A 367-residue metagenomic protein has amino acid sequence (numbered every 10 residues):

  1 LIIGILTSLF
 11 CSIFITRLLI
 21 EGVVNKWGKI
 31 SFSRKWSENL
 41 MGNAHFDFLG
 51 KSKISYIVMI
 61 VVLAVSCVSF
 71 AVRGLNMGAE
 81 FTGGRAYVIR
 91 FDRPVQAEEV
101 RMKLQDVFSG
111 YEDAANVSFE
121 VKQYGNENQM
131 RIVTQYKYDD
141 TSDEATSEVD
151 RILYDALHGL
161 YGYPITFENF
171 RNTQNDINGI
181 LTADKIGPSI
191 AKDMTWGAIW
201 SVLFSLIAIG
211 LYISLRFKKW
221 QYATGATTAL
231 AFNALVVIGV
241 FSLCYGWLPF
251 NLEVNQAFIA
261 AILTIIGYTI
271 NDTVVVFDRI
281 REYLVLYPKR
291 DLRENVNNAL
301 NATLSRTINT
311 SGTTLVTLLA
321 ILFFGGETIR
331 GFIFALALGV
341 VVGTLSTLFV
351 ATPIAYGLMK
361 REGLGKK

Functional and structural regions predicted by a protein language model:
L1-K367: A structural signal for conserved, well-ordered secondary-structure elements that form binding/interaction cores
